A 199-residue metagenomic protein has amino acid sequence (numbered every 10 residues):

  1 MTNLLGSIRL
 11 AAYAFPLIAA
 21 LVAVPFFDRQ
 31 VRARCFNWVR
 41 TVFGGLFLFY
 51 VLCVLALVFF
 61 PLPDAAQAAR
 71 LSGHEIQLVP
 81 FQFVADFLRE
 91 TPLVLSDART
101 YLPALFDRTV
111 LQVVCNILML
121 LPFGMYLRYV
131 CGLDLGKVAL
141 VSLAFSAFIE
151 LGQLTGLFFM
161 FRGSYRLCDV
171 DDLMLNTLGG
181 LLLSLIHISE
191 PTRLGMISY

Functional and structural regions predicted by a protein language model:
M1-Y165, S184-L185, S189, R193: Bulky hydrophobic segments
D169: Amphipathic alpha-helical recognition patches that constitute DNA-binding helices
